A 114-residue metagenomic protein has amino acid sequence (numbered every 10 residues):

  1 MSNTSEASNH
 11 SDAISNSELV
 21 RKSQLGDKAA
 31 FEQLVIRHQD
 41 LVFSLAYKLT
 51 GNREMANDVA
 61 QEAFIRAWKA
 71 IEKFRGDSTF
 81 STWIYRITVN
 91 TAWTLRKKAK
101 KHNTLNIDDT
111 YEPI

Functional and structural regions predicted by a protein language model:
N3-S5, Q24-Q33, S44-E62: Short, charged helix-capping/linker segments at alpha-helix termini
T4, D12-N16, H102-I114: Internal acidic/polar
V20-R21: Amphipathic alpha-helical repeat scaffolds
K28, Q39-D40, R53, N57 (+3 more regions): A short, glycine- and basic residue-enriched loop/turn that sits immediately adjacent to a domain's principal
V35-Q39, Y85: Amphipathic, non-transmembrane alpha-helical scaffold segments
S44, D58-I65, S78-N90: Structural recognition of an alpha-helix C-terminal capping motif at a helix-to-coil junction
E72-R75, V89-I107: Arg/Lys-rich amphipathic alpha helix in sigma70-family domain 2
